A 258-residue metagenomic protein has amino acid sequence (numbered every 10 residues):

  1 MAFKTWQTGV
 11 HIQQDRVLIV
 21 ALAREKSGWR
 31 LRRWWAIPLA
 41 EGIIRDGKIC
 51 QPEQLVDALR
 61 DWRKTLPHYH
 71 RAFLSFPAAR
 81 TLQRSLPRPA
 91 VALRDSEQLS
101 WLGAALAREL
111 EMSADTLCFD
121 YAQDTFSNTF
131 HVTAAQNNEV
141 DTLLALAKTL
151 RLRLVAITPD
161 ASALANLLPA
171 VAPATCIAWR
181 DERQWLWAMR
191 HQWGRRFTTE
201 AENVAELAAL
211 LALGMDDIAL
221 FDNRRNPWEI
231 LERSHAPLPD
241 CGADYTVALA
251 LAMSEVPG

Functional and structural regions predicted by a protein language model:
M1-G258: Hydrophobic/aromatic-enriched cytosolic interaction surfaces used to assemble or bind macromolecules
